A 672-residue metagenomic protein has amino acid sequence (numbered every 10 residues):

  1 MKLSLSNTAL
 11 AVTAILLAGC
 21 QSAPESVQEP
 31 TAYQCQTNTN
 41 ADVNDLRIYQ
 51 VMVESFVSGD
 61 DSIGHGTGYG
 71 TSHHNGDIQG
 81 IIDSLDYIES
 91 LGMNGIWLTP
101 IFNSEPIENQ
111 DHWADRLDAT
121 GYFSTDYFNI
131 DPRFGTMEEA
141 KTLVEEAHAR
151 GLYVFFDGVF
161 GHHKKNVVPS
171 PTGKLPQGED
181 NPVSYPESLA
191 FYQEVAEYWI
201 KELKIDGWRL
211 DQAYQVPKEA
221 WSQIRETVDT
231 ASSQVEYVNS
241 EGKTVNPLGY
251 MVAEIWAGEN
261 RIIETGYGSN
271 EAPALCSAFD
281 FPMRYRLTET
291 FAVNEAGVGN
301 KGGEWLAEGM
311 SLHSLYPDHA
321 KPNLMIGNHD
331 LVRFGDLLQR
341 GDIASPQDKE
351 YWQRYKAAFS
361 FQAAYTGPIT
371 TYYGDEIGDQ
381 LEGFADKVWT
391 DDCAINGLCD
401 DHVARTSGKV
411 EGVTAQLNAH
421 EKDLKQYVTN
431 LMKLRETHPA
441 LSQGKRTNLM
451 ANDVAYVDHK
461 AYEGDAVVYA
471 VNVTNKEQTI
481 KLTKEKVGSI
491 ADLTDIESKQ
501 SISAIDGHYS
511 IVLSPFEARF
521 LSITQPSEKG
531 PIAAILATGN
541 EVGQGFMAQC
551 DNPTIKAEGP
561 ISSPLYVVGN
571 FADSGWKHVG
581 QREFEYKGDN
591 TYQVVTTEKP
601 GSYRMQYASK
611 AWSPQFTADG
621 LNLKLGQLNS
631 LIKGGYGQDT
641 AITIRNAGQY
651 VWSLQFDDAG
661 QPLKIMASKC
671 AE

Functional and structural regions predicted by a protein language model:
K2-M52, S58, H65-Y69, H73-H74 (+8 more regions): Carbohydrate-interacting/catalytic domains
A23-L152, G207, D211-Q212, Y607-S609: N-terminal structural segment of carbohydrate-active enzymes
G66-I78, G121-M137, K165, L175-L189 (+4 more regions): The substrate-binding groove and active-site-proximal loops of carbohydrate-active enzymes, especially glycoside
P106-F123, F160-P182, E226, I262-A278 (+1 more regions): Aromatic- and acidic-residue-enriched segments that line the glycan-binding/catalytic groove of carbohydrate-active
E194-V195, K201, D211-D318, P322 (+9 more regions): Active-site-proximal helices and loops of the catalytic beta/alpha 8
T244, S613-G660: Structured interaction patches on ligand/partner-binding surfaces of diverse proteins
S489, K599-G601, G648-Y650: A glycine-anchored, Pro-Gly-centered beta-turn/N-cap motif
D551-S602, K610-Y636, A671-E672: Aromatic-rich carbohydrate-binding modules that target alpha-glucans
